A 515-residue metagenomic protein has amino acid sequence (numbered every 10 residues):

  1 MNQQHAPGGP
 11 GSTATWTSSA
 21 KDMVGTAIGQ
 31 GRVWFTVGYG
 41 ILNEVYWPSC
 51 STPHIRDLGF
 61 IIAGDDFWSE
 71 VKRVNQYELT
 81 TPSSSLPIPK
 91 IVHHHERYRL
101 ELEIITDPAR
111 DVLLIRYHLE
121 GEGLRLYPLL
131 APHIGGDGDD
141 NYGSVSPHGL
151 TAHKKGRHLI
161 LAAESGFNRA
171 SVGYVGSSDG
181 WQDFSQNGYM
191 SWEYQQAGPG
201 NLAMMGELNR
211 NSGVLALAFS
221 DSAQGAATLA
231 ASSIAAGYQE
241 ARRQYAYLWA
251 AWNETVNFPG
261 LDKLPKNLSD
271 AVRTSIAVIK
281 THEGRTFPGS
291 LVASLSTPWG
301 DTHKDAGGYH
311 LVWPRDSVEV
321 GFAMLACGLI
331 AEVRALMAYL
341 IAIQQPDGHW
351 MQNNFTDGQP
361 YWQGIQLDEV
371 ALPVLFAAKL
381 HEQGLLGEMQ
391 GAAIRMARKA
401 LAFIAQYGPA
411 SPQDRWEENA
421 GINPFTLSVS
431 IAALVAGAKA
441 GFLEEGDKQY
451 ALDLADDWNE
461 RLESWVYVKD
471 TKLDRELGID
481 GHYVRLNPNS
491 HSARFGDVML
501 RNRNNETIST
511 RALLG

Functional and structural regions predicted by a protein language model:
M1-G8, E96-L100, D107-G308: Acidic/polar, glycine-enriched structural segments that form the non-catalytic walls/loops of the carbohydrate-binding
N2-P53, V312, V320, Q363-Q383 (+2 more regions): C-terminal capping/lid segments that line or modulate ligand- or cofactor-binding pockets
Q4-K90, A162-F184, A251-G260, L264-P265: An extended acidic
V24, I28, T255-P265, P298-S317 (+4 more regions): Solvent-exposed loop and edge beta-strand segments that line ligand/cofactor-binding and catalytic clefts
E120-G121, N141-S144, T151-G156, I160 (+3 more regions): Aromatic-rich carbohydrate-recognition surfaces in CAZymes
G138, K154-Q182, D262-A271, Q366 (+2 more regions): Extended ligand-binding clefts on enzyme/binding-domain cores
W249, V278-F287, G328-M351, A392-Q413 (+3 more regions): Long, well-ordered core segments of solenoidal/helical folds
G260-S269, T286-G289, M324-M337, L380-R398 (+1 more regions): Structural helix-adjacent loops and short alpha-helical linkers that scaffold large soluble proteins
